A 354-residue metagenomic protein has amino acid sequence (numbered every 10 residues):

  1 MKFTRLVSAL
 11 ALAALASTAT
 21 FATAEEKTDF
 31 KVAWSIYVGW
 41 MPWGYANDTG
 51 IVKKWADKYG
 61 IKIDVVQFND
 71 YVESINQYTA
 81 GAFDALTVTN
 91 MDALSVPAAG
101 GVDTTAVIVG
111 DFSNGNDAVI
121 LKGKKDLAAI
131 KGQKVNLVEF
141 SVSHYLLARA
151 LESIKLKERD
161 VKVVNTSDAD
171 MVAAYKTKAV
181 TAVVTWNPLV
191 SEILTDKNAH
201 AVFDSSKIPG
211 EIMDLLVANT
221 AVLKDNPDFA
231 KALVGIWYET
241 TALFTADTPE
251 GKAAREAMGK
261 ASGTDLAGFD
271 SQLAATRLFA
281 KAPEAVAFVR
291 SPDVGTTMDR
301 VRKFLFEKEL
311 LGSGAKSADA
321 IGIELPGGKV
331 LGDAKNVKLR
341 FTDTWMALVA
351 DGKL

Functional and structural regions predicted by a protein language model:
M1-A9: Bacterial N-terminal signal peptides that target proteins for export
A9-T18: Bacterial N-terminal signal peptides
T18-A24: Sec/Tat signal peptide C-region and signal peptidase I cleavage site
E25-N165, T181-N187, G210, L348-L354: Short, glycine-/small- and polar/acidic-enriched structural segments that line small-molecule recognition paths
F68-V72, L137-Y145, A169, V184 (+3 more regions): Soluble non-cytosolic domains of exported or imported proteins
D92, D170-L266: Pocket-lining segment of extracytoplasmic ligand-binding domains
D225-G314: Secondary-structure end/capping motifs
V301-L354: Conserved C-terminal helix/tail region of periplasmic/extracytoplasmic solute-binding proteins
